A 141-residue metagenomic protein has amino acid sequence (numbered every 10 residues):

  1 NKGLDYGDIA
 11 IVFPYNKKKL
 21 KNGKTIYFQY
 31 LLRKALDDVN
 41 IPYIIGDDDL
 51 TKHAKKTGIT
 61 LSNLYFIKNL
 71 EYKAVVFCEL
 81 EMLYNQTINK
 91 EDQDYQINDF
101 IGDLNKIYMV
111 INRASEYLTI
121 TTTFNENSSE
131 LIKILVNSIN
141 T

Functional and structural regions predicted by a protein language model:
N1-T119, F124-T141: Core RecA-like ATPase module of SF1/SF2 helicases and allied nucleic-acid translocases
